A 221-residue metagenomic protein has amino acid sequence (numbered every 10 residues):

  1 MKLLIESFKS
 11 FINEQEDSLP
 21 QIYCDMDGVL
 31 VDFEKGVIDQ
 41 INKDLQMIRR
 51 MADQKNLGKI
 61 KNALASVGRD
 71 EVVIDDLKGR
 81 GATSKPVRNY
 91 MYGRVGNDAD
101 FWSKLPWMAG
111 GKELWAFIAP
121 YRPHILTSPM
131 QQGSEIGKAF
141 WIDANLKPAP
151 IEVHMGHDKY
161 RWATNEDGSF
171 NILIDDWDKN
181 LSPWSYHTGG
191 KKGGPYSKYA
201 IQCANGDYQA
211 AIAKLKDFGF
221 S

Functional and structural regions predicted by a protein language model:
M1-I22, V29, M51, K55 (+8 more regions): Charge-dense, intrinsically disordered terminal/linker segments
Q15-G93: Active-site neighborhood of HAD-like aspartate-dependent phosphohydrolases
Q15-S18, I118-A119, A163-S169: Flexible, charged surface loops at secondary-structure boundaries
G28-V31, G36-V37, P120, P129-G133 (+3 more regions): Short, solvent-exposed loop/turn segments at secondary-structure junctions
K78-I125, Q132-I136: Short, acidic loop-to-helix structural element flanking the phosphoryl-transfer center in phosphate-processing enzymes
L126-I174, D178-S182: Substrate-recognition "cap/lid" segment bordering the active-site pocket of phosphatases
D167, I172, W177-S221: Asp-based, Mg2+/Mn2+-dependent phosphohydrolase catalytic module
